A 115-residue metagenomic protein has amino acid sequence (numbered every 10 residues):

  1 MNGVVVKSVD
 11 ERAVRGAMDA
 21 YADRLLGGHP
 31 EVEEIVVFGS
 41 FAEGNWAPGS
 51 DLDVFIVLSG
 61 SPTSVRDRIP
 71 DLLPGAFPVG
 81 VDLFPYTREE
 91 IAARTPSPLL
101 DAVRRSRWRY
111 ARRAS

Functional and structural regions predicted by a protein language model:
M1-E34, E43-P48, L58-S115: Catalytic core of pol beta-like nucleotidyltransferases
S50-L52: Short, conserved active-site loops that position catalytic residues or coordinate cofactors/metal ions across diverse
V54-I56: Short beta-strand->loop micro-motif that forms the acidic, two-metal-ion catalytic signature in nucleotide-processing
